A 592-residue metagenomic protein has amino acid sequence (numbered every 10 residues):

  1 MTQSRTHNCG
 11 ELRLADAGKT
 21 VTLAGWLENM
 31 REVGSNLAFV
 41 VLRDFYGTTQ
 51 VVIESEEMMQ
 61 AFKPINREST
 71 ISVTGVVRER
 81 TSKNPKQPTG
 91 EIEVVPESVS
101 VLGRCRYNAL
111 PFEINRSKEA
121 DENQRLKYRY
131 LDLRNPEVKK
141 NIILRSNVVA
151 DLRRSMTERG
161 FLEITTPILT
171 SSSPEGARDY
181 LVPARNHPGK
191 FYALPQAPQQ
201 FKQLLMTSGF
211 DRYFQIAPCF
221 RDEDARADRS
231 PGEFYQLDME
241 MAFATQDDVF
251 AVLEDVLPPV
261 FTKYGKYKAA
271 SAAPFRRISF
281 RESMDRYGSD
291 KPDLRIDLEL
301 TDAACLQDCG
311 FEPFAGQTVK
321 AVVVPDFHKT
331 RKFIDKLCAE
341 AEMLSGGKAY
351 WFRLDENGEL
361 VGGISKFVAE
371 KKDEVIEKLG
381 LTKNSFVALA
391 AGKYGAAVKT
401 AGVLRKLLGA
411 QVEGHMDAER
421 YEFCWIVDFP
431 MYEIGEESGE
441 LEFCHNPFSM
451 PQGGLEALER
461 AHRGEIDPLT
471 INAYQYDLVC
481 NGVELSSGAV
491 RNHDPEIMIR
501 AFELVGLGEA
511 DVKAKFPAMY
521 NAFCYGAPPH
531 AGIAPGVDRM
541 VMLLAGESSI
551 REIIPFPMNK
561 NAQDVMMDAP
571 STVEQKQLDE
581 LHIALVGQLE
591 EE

Functional and structural regions predicted by a protein language model:
M1-E592: Class II aminoacyl-tRNA synthetase catalytic cores and aaRS-like
